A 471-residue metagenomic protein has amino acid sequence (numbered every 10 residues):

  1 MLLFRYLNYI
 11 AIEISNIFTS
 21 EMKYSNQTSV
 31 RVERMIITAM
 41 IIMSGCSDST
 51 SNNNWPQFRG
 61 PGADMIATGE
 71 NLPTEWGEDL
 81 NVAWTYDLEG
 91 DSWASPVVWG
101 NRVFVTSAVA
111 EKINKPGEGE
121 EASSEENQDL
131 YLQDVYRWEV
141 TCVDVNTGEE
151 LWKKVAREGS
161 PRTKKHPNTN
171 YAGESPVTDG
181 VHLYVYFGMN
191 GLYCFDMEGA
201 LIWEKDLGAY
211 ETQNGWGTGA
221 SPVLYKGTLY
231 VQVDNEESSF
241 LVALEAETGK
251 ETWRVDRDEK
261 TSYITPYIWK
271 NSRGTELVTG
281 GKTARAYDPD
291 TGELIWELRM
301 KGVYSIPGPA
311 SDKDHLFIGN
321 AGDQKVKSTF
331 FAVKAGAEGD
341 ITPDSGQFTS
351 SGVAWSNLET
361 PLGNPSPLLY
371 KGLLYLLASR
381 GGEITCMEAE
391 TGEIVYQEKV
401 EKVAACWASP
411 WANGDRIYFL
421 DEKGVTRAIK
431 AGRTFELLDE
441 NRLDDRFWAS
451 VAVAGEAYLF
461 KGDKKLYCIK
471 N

Functional and structural regions predicted by a protein language model:
M1-V30: N-terminal secretory signal peptides that target proteins for export/translocation
R5, K23, I37, D48-S49 (+1 more regions): N-terminal hydrophobic alpha-helix used for membrane targeting or insertion
S20, S29, A39, D48-S51: N-terminal compositionally biased, intrinsically disordered segments and leader/signal-like regions
S29-V32, P176: Structural motif marking the loop-to-transmembrane transition
E33-S44: Bacterial N-terminal signal peptides
S47-N471: Noncatalytic, solvent-exposed loop/strand surfaces of beta-propeller-type extracellular/periplasmic domains
